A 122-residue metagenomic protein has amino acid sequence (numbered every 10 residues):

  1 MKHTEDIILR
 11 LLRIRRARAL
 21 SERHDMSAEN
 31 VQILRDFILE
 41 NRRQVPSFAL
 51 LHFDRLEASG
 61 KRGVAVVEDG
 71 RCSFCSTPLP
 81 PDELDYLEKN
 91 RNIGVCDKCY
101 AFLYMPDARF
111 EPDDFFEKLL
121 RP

Functional and structural regions predicted by a protein language model:
M1-D25: Short, charged, low-complexity amphipathic alpha-helix
M26-T77: Coiled-coil termination/hinge junctions
C75, D97-C99: Short Cys/His-rich metal-coordination motifs, predominantly Zn2+-binding knuckles/fingers
P81-D85, M105-P106: Short, non-ligating residues that shape and space the ligands of small metal-coordination modules and catalytic
D85-I93: Short linker/helix segments within small regulatory modules
A101-F115: Short metal-binding segments enriched for Cys and/or His
R121-P122: Hydrophobic alpha-helical membrane-insertion signals
